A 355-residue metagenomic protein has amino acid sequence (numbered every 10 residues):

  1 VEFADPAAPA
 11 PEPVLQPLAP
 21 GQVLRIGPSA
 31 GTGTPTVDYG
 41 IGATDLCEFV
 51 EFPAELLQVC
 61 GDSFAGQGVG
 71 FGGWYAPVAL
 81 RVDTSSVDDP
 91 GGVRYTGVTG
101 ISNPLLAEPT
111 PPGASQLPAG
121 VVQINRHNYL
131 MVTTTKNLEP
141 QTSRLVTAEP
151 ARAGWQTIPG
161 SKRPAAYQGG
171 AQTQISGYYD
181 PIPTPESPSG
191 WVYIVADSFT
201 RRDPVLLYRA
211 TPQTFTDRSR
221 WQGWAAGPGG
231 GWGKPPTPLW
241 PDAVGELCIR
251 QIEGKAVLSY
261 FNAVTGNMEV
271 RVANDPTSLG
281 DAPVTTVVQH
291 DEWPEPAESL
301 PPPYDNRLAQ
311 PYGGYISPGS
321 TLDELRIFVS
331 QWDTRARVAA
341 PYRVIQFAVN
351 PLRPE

Functional and structural regions predicted by a protein language model:
F3-Y39, F52-P112, Q123-G169, S187-D242 (+3 more regions): Beta-rich carbohydrate-recognition and catalytic domains
G42: Aromatic-acidic/polar surface patches that form glycan- and anion
D45-E48, N103-V122, A171-I182, G245-C248 (+1 more regions): Beta-propeller and closely related beta-sheet repeat lectin domains
L308: Short glycine-biased active-site loop of nucleotidyltransferases that positions the nucleotide triphosphate and helps
R326: Substrate-binding cleft of secreted/luminal carbohydrate-active enzymes
